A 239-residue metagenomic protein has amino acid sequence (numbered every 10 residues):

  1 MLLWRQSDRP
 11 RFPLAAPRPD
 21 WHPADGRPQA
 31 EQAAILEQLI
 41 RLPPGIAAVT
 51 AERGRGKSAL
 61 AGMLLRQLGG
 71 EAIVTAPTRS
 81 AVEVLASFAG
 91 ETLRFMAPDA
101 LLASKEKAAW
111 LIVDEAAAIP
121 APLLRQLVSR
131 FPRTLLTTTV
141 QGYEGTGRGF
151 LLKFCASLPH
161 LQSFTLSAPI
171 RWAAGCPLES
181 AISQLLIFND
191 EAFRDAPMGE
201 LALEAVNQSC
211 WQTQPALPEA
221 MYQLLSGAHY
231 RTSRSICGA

Functional and structural regions predicted by a protein language model:
M1-D25, C155-R194: Conserved coupling/interface region of RecA-like P-loop/ASCE motor cores
P23-P43: N-terminal pre-P-loop "Q-motif" helix
T50, G70-V82: Conserved RecA-like ASCE P-loop NTPase motor core of nucleic-acid helicases/translocases
K57: Conserved lysine of the Walker
L60, L64: Hydrophobic positions on the alpha1 helix immediately C-terminal to the Walker A/P-loop
E91-S129: Conserved RecA-like ASCE ATPase "motif II neighborhood" in helicase/translocase motors
P122-L161: Signature of the SF2 helicase/ATPase Hel1-core->accessory helical subdomain module
L203-A239: Conserved helicase/translocase motor-coupling segment
